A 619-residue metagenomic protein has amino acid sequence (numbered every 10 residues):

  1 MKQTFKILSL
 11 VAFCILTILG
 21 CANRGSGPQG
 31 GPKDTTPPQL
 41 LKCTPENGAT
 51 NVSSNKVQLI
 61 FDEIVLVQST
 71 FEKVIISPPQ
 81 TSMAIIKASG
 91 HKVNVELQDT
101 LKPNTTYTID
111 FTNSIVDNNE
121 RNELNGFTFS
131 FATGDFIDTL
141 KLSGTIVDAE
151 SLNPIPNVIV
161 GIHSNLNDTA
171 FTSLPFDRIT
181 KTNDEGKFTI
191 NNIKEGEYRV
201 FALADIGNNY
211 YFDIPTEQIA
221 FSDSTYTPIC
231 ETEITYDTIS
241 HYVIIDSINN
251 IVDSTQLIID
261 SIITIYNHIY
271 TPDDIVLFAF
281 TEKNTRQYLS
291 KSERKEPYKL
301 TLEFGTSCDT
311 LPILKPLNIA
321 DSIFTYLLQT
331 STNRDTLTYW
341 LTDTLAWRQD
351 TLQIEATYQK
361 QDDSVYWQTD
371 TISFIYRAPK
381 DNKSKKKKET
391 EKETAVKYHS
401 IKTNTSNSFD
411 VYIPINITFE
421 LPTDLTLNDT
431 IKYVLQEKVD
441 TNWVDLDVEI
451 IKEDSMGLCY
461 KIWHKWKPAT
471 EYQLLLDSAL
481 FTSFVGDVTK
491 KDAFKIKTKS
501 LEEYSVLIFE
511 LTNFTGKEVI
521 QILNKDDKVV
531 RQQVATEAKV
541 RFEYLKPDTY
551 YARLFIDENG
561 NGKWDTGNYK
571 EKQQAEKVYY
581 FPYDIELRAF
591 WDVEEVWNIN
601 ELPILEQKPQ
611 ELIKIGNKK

Functional and structural regions predicted by a protein language model:
K2-K619: N-terminal targeting or signal-anchor segments and their processing/structural boundaries
